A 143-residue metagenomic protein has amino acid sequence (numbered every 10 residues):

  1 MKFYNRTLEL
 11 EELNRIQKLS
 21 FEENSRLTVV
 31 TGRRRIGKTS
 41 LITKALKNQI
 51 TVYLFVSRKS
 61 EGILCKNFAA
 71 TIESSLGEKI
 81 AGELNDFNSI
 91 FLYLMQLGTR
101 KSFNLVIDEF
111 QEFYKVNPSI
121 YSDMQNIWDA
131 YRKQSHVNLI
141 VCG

Functional and structural regions predicted by a protein language model:
M1-G143: Phosphate-binding site recognition
